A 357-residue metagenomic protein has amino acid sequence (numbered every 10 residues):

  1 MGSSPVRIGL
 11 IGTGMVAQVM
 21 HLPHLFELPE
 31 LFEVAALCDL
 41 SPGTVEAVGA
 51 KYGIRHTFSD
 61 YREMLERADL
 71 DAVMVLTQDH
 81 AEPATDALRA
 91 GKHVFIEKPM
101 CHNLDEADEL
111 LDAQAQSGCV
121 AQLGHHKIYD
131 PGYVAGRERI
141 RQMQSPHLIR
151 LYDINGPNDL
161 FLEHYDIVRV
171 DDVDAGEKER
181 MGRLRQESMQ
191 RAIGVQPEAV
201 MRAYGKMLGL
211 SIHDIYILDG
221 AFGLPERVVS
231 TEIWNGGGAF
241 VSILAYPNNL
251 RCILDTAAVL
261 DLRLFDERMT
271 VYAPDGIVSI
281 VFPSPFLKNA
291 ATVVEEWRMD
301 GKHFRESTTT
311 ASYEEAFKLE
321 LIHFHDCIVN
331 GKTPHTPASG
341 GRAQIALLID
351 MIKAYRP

Functional and structural regions predicted by a protein language model:
M1-Y52: N-terminal Rossmann-like dinucleotide-binding module
E33-V34, R305-T309, D326-Q344: Glycine- and charged-residue-rich phosphate/anionic-cofactor binding loop of Rossmann-like
Y52-A113: Beta-loop-alpha module in the N-terminal Rossmann-like domain of NAD(P)-dependent dehydrogenases, especially those
I96-E97, A121-L123, I280: Hydrophobic residues in well-ordered beta-strands that form the structural core
H102-R180, I345: A contiguous active-site-proximal alpha/beta segment in oxidoreductase catalytic domains
G124-P131, F161-P225, G340-G341: Mid-domain beta-loop-alpha active-site segment that forms a flexible, acidic cofactor/metal-binding surface
L148, E198-F286, A311-K332, I349-M351: Contiguous beta-strand/loop segments that form the cofactor/metal-binding neighborhood of enzyme cores
